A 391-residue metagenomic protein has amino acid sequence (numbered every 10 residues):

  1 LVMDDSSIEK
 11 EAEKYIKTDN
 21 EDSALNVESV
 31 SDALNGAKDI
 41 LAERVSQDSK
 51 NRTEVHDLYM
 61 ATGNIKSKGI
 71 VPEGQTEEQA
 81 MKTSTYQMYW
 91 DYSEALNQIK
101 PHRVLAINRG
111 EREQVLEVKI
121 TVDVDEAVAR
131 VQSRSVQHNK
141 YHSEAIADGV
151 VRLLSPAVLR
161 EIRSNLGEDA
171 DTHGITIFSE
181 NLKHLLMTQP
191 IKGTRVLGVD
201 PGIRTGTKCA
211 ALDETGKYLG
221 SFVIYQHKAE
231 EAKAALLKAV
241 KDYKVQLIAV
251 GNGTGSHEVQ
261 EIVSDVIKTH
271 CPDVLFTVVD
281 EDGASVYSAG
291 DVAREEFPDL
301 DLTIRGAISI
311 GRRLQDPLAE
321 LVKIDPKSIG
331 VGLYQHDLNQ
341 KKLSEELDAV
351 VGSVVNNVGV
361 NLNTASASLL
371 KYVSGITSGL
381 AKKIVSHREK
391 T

Functional and structural regions predicted by a protein language model:
L1-G198, R204-D299, A307: Duplex nucleic acid-engaging cores and interfaces of nucleic-acid transaction enzymes
R294-K390: Long, highly charged, low-complexity intrinsically disordered interaction regions that mediate electrostatic DNA/RNA
